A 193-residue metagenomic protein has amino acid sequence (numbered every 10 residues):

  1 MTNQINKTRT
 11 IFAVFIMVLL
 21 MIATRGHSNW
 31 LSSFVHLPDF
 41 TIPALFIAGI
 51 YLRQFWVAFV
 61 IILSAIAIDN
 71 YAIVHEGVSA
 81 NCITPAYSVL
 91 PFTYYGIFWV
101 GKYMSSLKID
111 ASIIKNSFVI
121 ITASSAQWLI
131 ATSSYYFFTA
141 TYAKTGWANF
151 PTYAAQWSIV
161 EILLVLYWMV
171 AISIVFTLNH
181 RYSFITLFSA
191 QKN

Functional and structural regions predicted by a protein language model:
T2-N6, A48-F55, V78-S79, M104-K115 (+1 more regions): Membrane-interface helix-boundary motifs at transmembrane edges
T2-Y51, W56-F59: Hydrophobic transmembrane alpha-helices
M17, V57-I68, K115-S124, S189-K192: Central hydrophobic cores of alpha-helical transmembrane segments in multi-pass integral membrane proteins
V18-H27, L63-E76, S124-S133: Aromatic-anchored segments of alpha-helical transmembrane domains
V35-G96: Alpha-helical membrane segments and adjacent membrane-interface helices in multi-pass membrane proteins
L45-I50, Y94-S106, I172-F176, H180: Hydrophobic transmembrane alpha-helices
H75-W128: Short helix-perturbing small/polar motifs within transmembrane alpha-helices
I109-Q191: Membrane-embedded alpha-helical hairpins and interfacial helices in multi-pass inner-membrane proteins
